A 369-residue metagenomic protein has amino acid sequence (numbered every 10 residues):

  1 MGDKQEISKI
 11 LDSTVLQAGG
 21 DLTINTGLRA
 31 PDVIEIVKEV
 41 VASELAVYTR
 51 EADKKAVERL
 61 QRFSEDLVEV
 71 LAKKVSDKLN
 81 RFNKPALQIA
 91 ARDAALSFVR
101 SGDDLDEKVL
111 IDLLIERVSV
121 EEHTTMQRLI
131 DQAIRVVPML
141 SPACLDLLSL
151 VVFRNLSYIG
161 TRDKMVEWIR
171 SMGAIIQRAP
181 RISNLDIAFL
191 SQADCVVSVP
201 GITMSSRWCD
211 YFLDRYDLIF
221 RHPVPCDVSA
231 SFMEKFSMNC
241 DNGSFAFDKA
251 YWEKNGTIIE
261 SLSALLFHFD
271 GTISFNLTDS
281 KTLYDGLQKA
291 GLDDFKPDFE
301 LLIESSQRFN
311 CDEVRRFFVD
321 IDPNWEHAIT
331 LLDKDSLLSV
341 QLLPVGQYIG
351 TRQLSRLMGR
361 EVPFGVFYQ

Functional and structural regions predicted by a protein language model:
M1-R50: Long, low-complexity intrinsically disordered regions enriched in small/polar and proline/glycine residues
L45-R81: Short terminal targeting/anchoring segments
N83-P138: Long, low-complexity, charged/polar intrinsically disordered regions in eukaryotic proteins
H123-G160: Short alpha-helical segments that sit at the start of domains
G160-I169, V199-W208: Short acidic alpha-helical/loop segments enriched in Asp/Glu that coordinate divalent cations
M165-R181: Short helix-coil junctions and helix-kink-helix linkers
N184-T203: A short, conserved structural fragment
R207-F364: Short, amphipathic alpha-helical interaction segments positioned at domain boundaries
